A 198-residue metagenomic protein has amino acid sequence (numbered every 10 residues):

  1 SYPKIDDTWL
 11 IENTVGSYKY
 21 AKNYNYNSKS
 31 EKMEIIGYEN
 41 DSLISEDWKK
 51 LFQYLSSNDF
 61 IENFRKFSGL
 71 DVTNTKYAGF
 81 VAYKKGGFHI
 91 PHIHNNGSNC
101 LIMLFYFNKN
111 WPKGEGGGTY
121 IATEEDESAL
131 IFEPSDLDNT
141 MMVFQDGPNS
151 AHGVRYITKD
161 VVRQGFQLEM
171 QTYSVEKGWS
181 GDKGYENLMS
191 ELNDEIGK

Functional and structural regions predicted by a protein language model:
S1-N63: Non-heme Fe(II)/2-oxoglutarate
S1-W9, S42-W48, K76-H89, F107-K109: Charged, low-complexity, helix/coiled-coil-prone segments
I35-S42, Y54, A78-V81, E127-L130 (+1 more regions): Short amphipathic alpha-helical segments, especially helix-boundary/capping motifs
Q53, K66-V72, H92-G97, W111: Short, conserved, surface-exposed binding loops centered on an aromatic residue
L70-G79, E115-G116: A short coil-to-beta-strand element that immediately follows conserved catalytic motifs
V81-G87, P91-N99, Y106-K198: Catalytic core of Fe(II)/2-oxoglutarate
